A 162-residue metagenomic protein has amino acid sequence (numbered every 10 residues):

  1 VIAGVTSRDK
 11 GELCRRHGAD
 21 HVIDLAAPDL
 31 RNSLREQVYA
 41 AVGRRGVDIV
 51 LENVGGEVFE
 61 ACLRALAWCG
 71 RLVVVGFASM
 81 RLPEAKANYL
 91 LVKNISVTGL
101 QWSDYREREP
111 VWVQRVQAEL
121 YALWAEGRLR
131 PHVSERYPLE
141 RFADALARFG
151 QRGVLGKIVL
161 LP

Functional and structural regions predicted by a protein language model:
V1-V58: Adenosine-nucleotide cofactor-binding segment
V5-R8, C14, E57-R128, L161-P162: Glycine-rich phosphate-binding loop and adjacent beta-alpha segment of Rossmann(oid) nucleotide-cofactor-binding
G18-D24, A40-A41, Y89-V92, Q114-A118 (+1 more regions): Short, hinge-like loop/turn segments at secondary-structure boundaries
R35, Y39, L63-R64, N88 (+3 more regions): Solvent-exposed, non-membrane alpha-helical residues enriched in polar/charged side chains
R44, E126-E135, A143-P162: C-terminal capping/lid region of NAD(P)-dependent oxidoreductase domains
D48-L51, R71-V75, P131-S134: Short catalytic-loop micro-motif centered on adjacent basic/acidic residues
